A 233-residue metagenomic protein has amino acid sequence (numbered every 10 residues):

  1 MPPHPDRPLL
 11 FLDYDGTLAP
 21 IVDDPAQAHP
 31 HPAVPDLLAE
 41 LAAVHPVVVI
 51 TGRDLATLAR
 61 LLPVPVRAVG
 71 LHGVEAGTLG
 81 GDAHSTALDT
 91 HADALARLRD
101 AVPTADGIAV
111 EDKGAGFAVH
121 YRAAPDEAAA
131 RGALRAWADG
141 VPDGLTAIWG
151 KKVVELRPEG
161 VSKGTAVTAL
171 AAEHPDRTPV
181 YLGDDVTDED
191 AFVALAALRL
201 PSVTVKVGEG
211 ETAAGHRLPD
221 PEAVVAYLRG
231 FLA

Functional and structural regions predicted by a protein language model:
M1-Y14, L18-P25, A33, A171-E173 (+1 more regions): Non-catalytic pre-domain segments flanking phosphatase-related domains
P5, G164-A233: Mg2+-dependent phosphoryl-transfer enzymes with acidic/Ser/Thr/Gly-rich catalytic loops
L9-F11, R67, V180: Hydrophobic "anchor" residues on beta-strands that sit immediately upstream of conserved functional sites
G16, A68, V119, V167 (+1 more regions): Residue-level signal for inorganic ion chemistry
I21-D23, H29-K113: Active-site phosphate-binding/coordination module
V69-L71, G77-R97, I148-D176: Substrate-recognition "cap/lid" segment bordering the active-site pocket of phosphatases
A94-L98, A130-G140: Short amphipathic alpha-helices in soluble, non-transmembrane regions that often serve as interface/regulatory elements
A109-P125, L145-R157: Charged, glycine-interspersed solvent-exposed loop segments at helix/strand-loop junctions that cap or gate access
